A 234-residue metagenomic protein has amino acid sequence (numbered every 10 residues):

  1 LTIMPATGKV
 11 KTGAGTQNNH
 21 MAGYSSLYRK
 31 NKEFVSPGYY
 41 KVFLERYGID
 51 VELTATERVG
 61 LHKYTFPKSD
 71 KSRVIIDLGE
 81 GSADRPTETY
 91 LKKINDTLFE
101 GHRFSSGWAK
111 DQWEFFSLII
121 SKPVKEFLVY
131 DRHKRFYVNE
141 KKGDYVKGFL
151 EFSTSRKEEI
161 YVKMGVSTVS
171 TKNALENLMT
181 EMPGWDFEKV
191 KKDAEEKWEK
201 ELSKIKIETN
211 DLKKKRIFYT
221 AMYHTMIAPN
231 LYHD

Functional and structural regions predicted by a protein language model:
L1-D234: Beta-sandwich/jelly-roll carbohydrate-recognition scaffolds of carbohydrate-active enzymes
